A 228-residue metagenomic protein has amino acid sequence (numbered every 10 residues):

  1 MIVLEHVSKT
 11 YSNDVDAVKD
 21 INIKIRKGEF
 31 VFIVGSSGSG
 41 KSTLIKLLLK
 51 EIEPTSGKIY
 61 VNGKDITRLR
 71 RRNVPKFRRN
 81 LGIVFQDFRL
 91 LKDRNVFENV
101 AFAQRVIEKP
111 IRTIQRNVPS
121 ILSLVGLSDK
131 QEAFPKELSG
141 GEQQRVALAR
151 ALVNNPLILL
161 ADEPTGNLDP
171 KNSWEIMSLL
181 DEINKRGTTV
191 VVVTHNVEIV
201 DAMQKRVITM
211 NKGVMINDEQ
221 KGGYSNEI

Functional and structural regions predicted by a protein language model:
L49: Helix-to-loop junction immediately C-terminal to a conserved catalytic motif
G57-D65: Conserved ABC transporter NBD signature motif
R94-A101: Short coil-to-helix segment of the ABC ATPase nucleotide-binding domain corresponding to the Q-loop/switch region
F134-L138, E142: Conserved ABC ATPase signature
L148: Hydrophobic anchor residue at the start of the ABC signature
V153-L157: A short, proline-enriched helix->beta-strand linker immediately N-terminal to the Walker B motif in ABC-type P-loop
L159-D162: Catalytic Walker B motif of ABC-type/P-loop ATPase nucleotide-binding domains
